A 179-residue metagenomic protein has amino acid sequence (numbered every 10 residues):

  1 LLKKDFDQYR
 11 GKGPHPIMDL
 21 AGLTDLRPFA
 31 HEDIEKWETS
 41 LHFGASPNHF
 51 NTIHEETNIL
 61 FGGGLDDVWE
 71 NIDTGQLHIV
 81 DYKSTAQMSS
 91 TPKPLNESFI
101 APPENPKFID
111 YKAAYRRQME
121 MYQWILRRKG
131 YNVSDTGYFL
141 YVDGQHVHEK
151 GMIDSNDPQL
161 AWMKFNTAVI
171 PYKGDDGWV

Functional and structural regions predicted by a protein language model:
L1, Q87-S90, Q145-E149: Short catalytic/ligand-binding loop motif for oxyanion handling, primarily in non-cytosolic enzymes, centered on
L1-L77: Metal-dependent nuclease catalytic cores that hydrolyze phosphodiester bonds in DNA/RNA, characterized by
G11, S84-Q87, W124-Y131: Hydrophobic/aromatic-lined pockets within catalytic cores
P16-D19, D25-P28, Q76-D81, S134-T136 (+1 more regions): Short, well-ordered strand-loop elements centered on a beta-strand within folded domains, enriched for acidic residues
T57-L60, F108-Y115, Y172-D175: Short capping loops/turns at secondary-structure boundaries
F61-N105, M121-Y122: Conserved catalytic cores of phosphodiester-cleaving nucleases, focusing on short active-site segments
E104-G137: Metal-dependent nuclease catalytic cores in nucleic-acid-processing enzymes, especially RNase H-like/related
I125-V179: Metal-dependent nuclease catalytic regions and adjoining charged, substrate-binding loops involved in nucleic-acid end
